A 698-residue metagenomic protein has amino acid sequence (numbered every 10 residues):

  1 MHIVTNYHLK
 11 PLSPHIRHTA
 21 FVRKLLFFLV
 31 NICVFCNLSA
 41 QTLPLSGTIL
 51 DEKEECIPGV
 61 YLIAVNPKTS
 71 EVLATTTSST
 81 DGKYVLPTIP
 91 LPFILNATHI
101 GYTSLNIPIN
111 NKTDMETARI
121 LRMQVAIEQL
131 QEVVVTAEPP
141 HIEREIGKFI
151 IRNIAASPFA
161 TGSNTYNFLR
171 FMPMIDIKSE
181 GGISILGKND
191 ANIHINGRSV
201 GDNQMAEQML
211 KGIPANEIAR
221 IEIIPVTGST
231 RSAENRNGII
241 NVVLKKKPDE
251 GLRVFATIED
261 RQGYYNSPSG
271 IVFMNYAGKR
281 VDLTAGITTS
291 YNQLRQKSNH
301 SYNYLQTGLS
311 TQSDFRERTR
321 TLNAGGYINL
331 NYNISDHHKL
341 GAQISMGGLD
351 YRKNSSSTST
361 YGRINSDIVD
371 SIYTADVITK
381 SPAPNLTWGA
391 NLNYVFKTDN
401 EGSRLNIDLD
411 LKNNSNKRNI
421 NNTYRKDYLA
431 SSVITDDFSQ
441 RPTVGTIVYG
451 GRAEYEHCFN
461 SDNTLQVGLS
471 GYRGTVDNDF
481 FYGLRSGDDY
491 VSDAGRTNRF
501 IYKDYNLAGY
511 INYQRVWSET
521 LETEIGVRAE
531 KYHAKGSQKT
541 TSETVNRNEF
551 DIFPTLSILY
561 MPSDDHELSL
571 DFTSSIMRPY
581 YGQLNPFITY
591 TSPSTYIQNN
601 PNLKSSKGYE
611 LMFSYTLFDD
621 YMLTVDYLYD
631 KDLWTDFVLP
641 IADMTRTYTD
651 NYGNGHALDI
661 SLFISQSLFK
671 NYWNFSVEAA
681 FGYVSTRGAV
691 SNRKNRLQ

Functional and structural regions predicted by a protein language model:
L50, I63-V65, T98-Y102, M115-P158 (+3 more regions): Short, acidic, small-residue-rich periplasmic hinge/interaction motif at the N-terminus of Gram-negative outer-membrane
P67-K83: Short, acidic Ser/Thr/Gly-rich low-complexity loop/linker segments typical of extracellular and cell-surface proteins
T117-R122, T165-F168, A206-M209, I223 (+2 more regions): N-terminal periplasmic accessory domains that precede and gate Gram-negative outer-membrane beta-barrel machines
Y166-D202: Extracytoplasmic beta-strand/coil segments of soluble accessory domains associated with Gram-negative outer-membrane
F171, R198-P225: Short acidic/polar hinge/loop motifs at secondary-structure boundaries that mediate gating or recognition
A233-I240, P248-N299, T321-A324: Outer-membrane beta-barrel translocator/receptor signature
G325-L349, T379-Q538, M561-S569, L623-V625 (+1 more regions): Face-selective signature of the C-terminal outer-membrane beta-barrel domain
N498-Y502, I576-Y629, T645-S661, Q666-S667: Outer-membrane beta-barrel signature, preferentially recognizing the C-terminal barrel domain of Gram-negative
